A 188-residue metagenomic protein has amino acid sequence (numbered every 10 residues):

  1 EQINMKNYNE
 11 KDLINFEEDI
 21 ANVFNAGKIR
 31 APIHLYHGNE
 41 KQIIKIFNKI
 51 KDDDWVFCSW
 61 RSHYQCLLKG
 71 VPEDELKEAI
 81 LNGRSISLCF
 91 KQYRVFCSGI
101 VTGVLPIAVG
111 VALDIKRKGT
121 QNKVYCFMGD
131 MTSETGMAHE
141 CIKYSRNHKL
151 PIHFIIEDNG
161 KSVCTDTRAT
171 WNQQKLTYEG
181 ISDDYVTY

Functional and structural regions predicted by a protein language model:
E1-I43, I156, G160, D184-Y188: Conserved acidic/glycine
Y8, N15, E40, C97-G99 (+2 more regions): Contiguous hydrophobic segments
L13, Q92-Y93, V163: Membrane-interacting alpha-helical segments
A21, K28-H148: Cofactor-binding active-site loop characterized by glycine-rich and histidine/acidic residues
H148-Y188: Thiamine diphosphate
